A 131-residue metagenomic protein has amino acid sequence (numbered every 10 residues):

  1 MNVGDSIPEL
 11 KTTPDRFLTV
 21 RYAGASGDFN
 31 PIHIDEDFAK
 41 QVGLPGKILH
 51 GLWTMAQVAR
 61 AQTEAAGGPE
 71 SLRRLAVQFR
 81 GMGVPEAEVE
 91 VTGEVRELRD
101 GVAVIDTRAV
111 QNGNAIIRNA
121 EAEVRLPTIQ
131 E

Functional and structural regions predicted by a protein language model:
M1-I7, G83-E131: HotDog/MaoC-like acyl-thioester-processing domains
M1-K47: Catalytic strand-loop segment that frames the active site of acyl-thioester-processing enzymes
P8-L10, L18, S71-L75, A87-V89 (+1 more regions): A generic structural signal for short beta-strands and their flanking turns/coil linkers
T12-T13, T54, T107: Ser/Thr-centric signal marking residues that sit in or immediately flank functional binding/regulatory motifs
P14, F79, V124-L126: Hydrophobic residues in beta-strands and at strand termini
K40-T92: Hydrophobic beta-strand-centered segment that forms part of the acyl-chain substrate-binding groove
